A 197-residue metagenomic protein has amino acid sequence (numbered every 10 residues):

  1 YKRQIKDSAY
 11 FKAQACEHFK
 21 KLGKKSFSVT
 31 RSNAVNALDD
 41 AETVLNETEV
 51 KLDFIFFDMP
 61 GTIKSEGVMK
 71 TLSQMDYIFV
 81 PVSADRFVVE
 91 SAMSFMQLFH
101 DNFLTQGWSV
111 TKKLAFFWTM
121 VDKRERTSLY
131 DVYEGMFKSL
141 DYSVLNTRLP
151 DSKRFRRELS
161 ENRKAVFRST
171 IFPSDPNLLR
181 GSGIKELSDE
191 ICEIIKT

Functional and structural regions predicted by a protein language model:
K2-I55, G61: P-loop/Walker-type NTP enzyme "switch/lid" segment
F57, V80, F116-W118: Structural beta-sheet core signal
T62-K64, R86-V88, N102, R124: Catalytic P-loop NTPase motifs of RecA-like helicase/translocase cores
E66-R86: Inter-motif core of Ras-like GTPase G domains
A92-W108: Conserved C-terminal guanine-recognition region of P-loop GTPase G domains, centered on the G4
D122-S169: Beta-strand-loop-alpha "switch" segments that mediate conformational coupling across diverse proteins
R157-L187: C-terminal boundary of histidine-terminating zinc-finger modules
